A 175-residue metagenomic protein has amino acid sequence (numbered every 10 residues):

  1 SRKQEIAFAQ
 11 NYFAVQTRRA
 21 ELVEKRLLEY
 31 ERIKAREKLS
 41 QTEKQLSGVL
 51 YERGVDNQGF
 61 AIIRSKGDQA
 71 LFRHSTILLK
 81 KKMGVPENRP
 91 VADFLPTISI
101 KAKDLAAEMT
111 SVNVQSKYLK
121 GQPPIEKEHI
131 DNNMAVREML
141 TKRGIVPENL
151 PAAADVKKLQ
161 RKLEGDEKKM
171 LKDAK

Functional and structural regions predicted by a protein language model:
S1-K175: Positively charged, phosphate-engaging catalytic surfaces used for nucleic-acid and nucleotide handling
